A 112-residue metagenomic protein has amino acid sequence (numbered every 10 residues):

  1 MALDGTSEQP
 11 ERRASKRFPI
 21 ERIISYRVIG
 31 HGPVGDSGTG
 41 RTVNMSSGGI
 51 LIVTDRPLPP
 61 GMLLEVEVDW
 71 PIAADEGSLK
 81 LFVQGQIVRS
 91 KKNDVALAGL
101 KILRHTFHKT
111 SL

Functional and structural regions predicted by a protein language model:
M1-L112: Structured alpha-helical
